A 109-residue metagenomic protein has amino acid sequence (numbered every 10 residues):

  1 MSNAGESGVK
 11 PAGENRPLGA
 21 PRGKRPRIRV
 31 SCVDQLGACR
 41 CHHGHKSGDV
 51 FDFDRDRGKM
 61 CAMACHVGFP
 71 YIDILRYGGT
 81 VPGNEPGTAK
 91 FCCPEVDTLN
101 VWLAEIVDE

Functional and structural regions predicted by a protein language model:
G5-P26: Short, Gly/Pro- and small/polar-rich lid/capping loops
P26-G37: Short, structured beta-strand/loop micro-motifs enriched in basic residues and often containing a Trp
Q35, R55-C61: Short, charged beta-turn/beta-strand-edge "cap" motif at the junction between a beta-strand and an adjacent loop
A62-G79: Short, compositionally biased
G78-E109: Short, compact, well-ordered microdomains
